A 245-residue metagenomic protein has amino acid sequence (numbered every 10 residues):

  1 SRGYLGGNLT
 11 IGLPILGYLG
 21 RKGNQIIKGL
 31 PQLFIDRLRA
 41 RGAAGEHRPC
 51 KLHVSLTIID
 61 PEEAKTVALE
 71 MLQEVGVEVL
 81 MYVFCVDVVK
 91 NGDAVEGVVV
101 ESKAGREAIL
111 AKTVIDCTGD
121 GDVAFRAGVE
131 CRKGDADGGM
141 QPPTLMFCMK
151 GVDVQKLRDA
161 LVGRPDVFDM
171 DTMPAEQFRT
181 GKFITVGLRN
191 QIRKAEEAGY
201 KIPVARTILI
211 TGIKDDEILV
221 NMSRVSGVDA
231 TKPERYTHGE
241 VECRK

Functional and structural regions predicted by a protein language model:
S1-D87, N91, Q141-P142: Conserved N-terminal/central alpha/beta ligand/cofactor-binding core
L9, L30, Y82, E101-S102 (+2 more regions): Flavin (FAD/FMN)-binding glycine-rich loop and adjacent Rossmann-like elements that form
L56, V98-V99: The substrate-binding groove and active-site-proximal loops of carbohydrate-active enzymes, especially glycoside
V75-E78, A94, E107, A111-K112: Loop/turn elements at helix/coil->beta-strand transitions in domains of secreted/extracellular proteins
G92-V98: Short, hydrophobic/aromatic-rich segments at coil-to-beta transitions
